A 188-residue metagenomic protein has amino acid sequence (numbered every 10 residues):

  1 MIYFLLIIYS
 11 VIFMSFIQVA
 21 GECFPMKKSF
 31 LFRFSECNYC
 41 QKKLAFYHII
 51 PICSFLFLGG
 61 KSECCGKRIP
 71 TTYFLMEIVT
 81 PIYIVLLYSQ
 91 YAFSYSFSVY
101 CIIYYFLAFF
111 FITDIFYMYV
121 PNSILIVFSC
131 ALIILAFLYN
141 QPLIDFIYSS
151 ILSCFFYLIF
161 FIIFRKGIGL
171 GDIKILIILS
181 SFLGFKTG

Functional and structural regions predicted by a protein language model:
M1-I12, I84, Y88-S89, I133-Q141: Hydrophobic alpha-helical transmembrane segments
I2, G66, A92, S96-V99 (+2 more regions): Membrane-interface helix-boundary signature
Y3-I8, F74-I78, I82, F97-C101 (+2 more regions): Hydrophobic alpha-helical transmembrane segments
I8, I12, F16, I78-L86 (+2 more regions): Hydrophobic, lipid-facing residues on alpha-helical transmembrane segments of integral membrane proteins
S15-T72: Membrane-proximal soluble regions of multi-pass membrane proteins
Q18-E22, M26, Y88, A92 (+3 more regions): Membrane-water interface at transmembrane helix exits
E77-F111: Hydrophobic alpha-helical segments and helix pairs
I102-G188: Functional transmembrane core segments of multi-pass inner-membrane proteins
